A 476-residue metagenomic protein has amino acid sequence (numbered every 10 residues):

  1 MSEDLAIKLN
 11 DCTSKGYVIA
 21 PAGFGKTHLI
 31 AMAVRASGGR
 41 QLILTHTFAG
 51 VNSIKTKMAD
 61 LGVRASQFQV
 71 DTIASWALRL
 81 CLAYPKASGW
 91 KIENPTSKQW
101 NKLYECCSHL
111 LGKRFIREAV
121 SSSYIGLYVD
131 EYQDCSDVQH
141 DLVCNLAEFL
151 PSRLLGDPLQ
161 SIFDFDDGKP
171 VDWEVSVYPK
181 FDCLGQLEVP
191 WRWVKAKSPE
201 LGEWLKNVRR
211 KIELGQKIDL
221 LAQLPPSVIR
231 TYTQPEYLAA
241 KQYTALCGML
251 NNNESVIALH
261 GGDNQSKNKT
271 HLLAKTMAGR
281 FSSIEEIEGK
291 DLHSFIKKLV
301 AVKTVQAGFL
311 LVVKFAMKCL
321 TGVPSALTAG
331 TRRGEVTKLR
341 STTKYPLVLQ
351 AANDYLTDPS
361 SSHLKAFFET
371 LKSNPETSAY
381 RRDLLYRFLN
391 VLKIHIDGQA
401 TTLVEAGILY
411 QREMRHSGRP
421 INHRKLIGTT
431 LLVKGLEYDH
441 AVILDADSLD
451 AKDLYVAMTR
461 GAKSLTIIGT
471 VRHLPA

Functional and structural regions predicted by a protein language model:
M1-A476: The feature marks helicase ATPase cores and/or their adjacent C-terminal helical subdomains in SF1/SF2/AAA+ helicases
